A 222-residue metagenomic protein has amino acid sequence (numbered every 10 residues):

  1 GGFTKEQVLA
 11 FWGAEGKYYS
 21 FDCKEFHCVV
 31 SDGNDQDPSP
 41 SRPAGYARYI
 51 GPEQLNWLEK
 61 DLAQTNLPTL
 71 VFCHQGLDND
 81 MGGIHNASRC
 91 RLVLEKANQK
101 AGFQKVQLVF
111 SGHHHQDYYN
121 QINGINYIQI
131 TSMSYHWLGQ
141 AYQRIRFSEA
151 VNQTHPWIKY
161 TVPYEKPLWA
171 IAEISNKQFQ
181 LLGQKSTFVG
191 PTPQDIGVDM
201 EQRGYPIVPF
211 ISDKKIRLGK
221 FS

Functional and structural regions predicted by a protein language model:
G1-E59, A63-Q64, R89-V106, H114-K159 (+1 more regions): Extended active-site neighborhood of metal-dependent phosphoesterases/phosphodiesterases
G1-G2, N79-G83: Acidic-and-aromatic substrate-binding clefts and catalytic sites of carbohydrate-active enzymes
G33, F72-L77, H113, Q184-S186: Short, well-ordered beta-to-alpha junction loops that form the rim of enzyme active sites and present histidine/acidic
P38, N79, W137, V189-P191: Generic structural signal for helix capping and beta-alpha/helix-loop junctions
K60-D80: Short acidic, glycine-rich surface-loop motifs adjacent to enzyme active sites
L70-H74, F110-S111, I128-Q129: Short beta-strand segments
I84-S88: A contiguous binding-surface segment within folded domains or other stable secondary-structure elements
N152-S222: A short C-terminal boundary segment appended to hydrolase-like catalytic domains
